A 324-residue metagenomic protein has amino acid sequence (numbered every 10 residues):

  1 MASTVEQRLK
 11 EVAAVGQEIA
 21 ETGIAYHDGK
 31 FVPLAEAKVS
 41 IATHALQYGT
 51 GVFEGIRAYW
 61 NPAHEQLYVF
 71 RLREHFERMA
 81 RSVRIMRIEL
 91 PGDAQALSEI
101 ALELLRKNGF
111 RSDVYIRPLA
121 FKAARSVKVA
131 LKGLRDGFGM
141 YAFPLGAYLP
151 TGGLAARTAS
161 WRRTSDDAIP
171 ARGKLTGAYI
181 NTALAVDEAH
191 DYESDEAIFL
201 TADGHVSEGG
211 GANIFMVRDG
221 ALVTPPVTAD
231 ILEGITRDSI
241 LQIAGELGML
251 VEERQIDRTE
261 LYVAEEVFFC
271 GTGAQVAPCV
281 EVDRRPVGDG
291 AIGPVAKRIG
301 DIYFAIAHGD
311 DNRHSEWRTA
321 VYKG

Functional and structural regions predicted by a protein language model:
M1-P91, E99-E103, S126-G324: Helix-start/capping segments and mature chain N-termini
L97-Y115, L119-R125: Short, acidic/charged, Gly/Pro-enriched secondary-structure junctions
